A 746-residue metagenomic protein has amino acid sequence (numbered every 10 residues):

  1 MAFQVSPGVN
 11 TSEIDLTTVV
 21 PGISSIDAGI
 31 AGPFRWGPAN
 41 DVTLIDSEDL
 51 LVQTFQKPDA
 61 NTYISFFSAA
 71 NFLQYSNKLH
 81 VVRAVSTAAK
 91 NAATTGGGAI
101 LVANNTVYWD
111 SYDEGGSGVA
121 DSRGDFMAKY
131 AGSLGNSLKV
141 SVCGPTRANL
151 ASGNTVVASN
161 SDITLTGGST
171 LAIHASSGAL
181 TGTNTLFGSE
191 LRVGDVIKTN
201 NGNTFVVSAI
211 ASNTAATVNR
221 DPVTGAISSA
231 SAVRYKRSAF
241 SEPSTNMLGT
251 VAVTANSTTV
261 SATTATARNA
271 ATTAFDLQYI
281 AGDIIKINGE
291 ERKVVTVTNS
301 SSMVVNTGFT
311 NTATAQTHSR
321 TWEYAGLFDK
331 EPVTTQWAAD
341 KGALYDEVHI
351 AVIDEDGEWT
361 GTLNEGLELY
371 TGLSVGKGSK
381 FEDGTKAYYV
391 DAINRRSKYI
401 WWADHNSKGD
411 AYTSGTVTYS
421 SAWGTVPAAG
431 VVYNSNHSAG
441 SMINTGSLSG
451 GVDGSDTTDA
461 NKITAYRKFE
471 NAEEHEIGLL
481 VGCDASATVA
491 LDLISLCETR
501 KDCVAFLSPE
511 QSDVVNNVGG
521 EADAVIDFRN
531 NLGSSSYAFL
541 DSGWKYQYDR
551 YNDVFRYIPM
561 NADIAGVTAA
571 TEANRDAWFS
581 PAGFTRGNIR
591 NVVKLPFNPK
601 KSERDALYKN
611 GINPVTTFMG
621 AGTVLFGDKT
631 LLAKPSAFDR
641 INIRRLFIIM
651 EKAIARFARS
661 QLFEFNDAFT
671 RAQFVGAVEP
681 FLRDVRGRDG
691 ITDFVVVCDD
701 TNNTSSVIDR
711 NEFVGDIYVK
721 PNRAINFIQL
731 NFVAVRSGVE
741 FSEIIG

Functional and structural regions predicted by a protein language model:
M1-V102, V107, G118-D125, K129 (+6 more regions): Structured, hydrophobic secondary-structure cores that serve as assembly/anchoring elements
E13, T94-D113, G135-R147, A151 (+3 more regions): Charged, amphipathic alpha-helical segments
W36-N40, L51-V52, A88-N91, A131-L138 (+12 more regions): Short, surface-exposed beta-strand/loop "edge" segments at domain boundaries and coil↔beta transitions
L79-V82, V119-T164, A343-G372, A505: Hydrophobic, aliphatic-enriched repeat segments that assemble into extended interaction scaffolds in large eukaryotic
D110-G115, G168-T170, L248-T250, Y466-E474: Short, flexible, solvent-exposed loop/turn segments with mixed acidic/basic and small polar residues
V119-A120, F126, S133, L138-T314: Autoprocessing Asn-cyclization modules and mimics
R147-T155, L373-E382, R736-G746: Short, cationic low-complexity segments
N364-G409: E2/UBC-UEV (E2-variant) core
